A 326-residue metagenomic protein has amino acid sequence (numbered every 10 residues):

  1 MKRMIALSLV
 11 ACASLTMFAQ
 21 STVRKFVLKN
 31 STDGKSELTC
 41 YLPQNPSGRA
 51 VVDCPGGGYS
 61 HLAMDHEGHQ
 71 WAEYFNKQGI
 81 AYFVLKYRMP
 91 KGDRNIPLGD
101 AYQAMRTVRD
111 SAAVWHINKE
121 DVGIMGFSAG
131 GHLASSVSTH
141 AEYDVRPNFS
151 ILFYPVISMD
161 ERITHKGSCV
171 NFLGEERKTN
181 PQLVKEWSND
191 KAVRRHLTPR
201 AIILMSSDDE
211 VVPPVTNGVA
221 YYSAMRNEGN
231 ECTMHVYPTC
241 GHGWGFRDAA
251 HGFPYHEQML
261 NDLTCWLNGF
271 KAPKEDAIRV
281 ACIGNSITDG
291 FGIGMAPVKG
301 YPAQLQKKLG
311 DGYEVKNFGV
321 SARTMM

Functional and structural regions predicted by a protein language model:
Q20-P46, R94: N-terminal cap/lid segment of alpha/beta-hydrolase-fold proteins
T39, V219-K274: C-terminal catalytic histidine-bearing segment of alpha/beta-hydrolase fold enzymes
G48-G57: Short beta-strand element of the alpha/beta-hydrolase
A63-A72, F83-K119, A250-E257: Catalytic nucleophile-loop/oxyanion-hole region of alpha/beta-hydrolase and closely related hydrolase-like folds
Q103-S168, V184, N189: Primarily recognizes the serine-hydrolase "nucleophile elbow" in alpha/beta-hydrolase and SGNH/GDSL folds
I202-D209: Short beta-strand/loop motif that positions the catalytic acidic residue of the alpha/beta-hydrolase fold
E210-N217: Conserved alpha/beta-hydrolase "acid-adjacent" motif
P273-G319: Serine-esterase "nucleophile elbow" of acetyl-processing enzymes
